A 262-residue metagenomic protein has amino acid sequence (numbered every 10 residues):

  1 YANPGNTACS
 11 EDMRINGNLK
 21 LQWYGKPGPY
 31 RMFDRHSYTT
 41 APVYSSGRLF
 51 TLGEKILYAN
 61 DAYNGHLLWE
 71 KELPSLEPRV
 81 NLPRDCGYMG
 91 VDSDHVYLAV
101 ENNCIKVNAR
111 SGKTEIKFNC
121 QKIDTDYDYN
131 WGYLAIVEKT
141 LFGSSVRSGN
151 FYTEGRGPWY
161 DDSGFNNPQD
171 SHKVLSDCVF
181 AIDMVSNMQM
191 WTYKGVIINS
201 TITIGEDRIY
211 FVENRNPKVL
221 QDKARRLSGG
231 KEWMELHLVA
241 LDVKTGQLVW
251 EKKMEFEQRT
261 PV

Functional and structural regions predicted by a protein language model:
Y1-A8: Predominantly extracellular/luminal regions of secreted and cell-surface proteins, especially disulfide-bonded
C9-E11, D61-A62, E154, D222: Short, glycine/acidic-enriched capping/hinge loops at junctions between secondary-structure elements
C9-H36, M184-M188: A short helix->beta-strand "capping" segment at the edge of beta-propeller domains
M13-R14, G65, G112, R156-P158 (+1 more regions): Short, glycine/charged-enriched secondary-structure capping and boundary segments
W23-M32, W69-K71, S75-R79, K113-D124 (+2 more regions): A short beta-strand motif characteristic of beta-propeller blades
D34-L57, R79-I105, D126-V179, Y193-L238 (+1 more regions): Repeat-blade elements of multi-bladed beta-propeller folds
L52-L73, N108: Beta-propeller domains
A62-N64, N108-G112, D183-S186, D242-T245: Short loop/turn segments that connect beta-strands within beta-propeller blades
